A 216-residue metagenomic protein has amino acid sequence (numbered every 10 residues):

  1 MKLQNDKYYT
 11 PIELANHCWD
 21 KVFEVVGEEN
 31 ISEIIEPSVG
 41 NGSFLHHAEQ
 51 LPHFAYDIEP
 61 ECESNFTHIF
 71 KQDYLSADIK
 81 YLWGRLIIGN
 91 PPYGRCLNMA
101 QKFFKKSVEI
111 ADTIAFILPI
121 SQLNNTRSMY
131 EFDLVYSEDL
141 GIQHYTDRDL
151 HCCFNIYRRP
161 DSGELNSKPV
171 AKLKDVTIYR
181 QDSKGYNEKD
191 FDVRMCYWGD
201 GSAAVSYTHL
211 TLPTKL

Functional and structural regions predicted by a protein language model:
M1-I12: Class I SAM-dependent methyltransferase Rossmann-like catalytic core, especially the SAM/SAH-binding loop
I12-E29: Conserved alpha-helix/loop element of class I SAM-dependent methyltransferases that forms part of the SAM/SAH-binding
C18-W19, I34-H47, Y56-E59, F70-V108 (+2 more regions): Conserved proline-anchored active-site loop of SAM-dependent methyltransferases that bridges a beta-strand
E61-E63: Short alpha-helix immediately C-terminal to the canonical SAM-binding loop
P119-F132: C-terminal substrate-binding/active-site "lid" region of AdoMet-derived donor-dependent transferases
M129-G141: Conserved Class I S-adenosyl-L-methionine
D147-R194: Flexible, glycine-/basic-rich loop-and-beta segments that form/coincide with the SAM-dependent methyltransferase
T208-T214: Conserved small/polar residues in nucleotide/adenosyl-binding loops
